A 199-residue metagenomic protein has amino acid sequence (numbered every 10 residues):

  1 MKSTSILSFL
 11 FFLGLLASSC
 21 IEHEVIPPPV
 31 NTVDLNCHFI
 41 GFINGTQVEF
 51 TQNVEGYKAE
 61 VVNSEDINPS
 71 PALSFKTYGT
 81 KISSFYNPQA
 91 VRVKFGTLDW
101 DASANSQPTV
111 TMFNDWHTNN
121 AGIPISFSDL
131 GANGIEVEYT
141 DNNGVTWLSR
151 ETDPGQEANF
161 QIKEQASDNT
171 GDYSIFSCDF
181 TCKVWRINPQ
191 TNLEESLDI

Functional and structural regions predicted by a protein language model:
M1-S19: Sec-dependent bacterial lipoprotein signal peptides
G14-A17, G41, V93-G96: Small side chains
A17-G41: Bacterial Sec-dependent N-terminal signal peptides
D34, G155-E157, S177-F180: Extended beta-sheet lipid-handling architectures
L35-N68: N-terminal "mature-domain start" segment
V48-G56, F95, S149-T152, N192-I199: Short amphipathic beta-strand/extended segments with alternating polar/hydrophobic composition
G56-Y173, W185: Surface-exposed helix/loop patches within compact recognition domains
E164-I199: C-terminal or internal capping secondary-structure element at the end of a domain, subdomain, or sheet
